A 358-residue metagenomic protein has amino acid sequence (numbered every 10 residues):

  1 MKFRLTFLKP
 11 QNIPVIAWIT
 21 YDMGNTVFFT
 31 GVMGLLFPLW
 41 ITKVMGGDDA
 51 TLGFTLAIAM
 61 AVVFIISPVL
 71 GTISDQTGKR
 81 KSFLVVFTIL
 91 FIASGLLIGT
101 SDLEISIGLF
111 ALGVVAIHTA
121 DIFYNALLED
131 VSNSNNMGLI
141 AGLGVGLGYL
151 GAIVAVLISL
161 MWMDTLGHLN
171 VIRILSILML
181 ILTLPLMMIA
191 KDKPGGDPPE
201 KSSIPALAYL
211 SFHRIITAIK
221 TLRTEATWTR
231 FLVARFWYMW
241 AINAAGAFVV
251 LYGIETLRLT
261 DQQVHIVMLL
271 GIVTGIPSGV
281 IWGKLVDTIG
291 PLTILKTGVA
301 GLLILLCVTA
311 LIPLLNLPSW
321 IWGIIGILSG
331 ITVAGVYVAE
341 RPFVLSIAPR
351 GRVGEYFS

Functional and structural regions predicted by a protein language model:
K2-V15, K193-V233, T256: Juxtamembrane intracellular "pre-TM" segments in multi-pass secondary transporters
F3-M60, T227-V267: Helix-loop boundary and gating motifs at the non-cytosolic
I65-K79, P277-P291: Helix-to-loop junctions at the C-terminal end of transmembrane segments in multipass secondary transporters
S74-T88, T288-G301: Cytoplasmic membrane-interface "Motif A"-like loop-to-helix N-cap segments of 12-TM Major Facilitator Superfamily
V85-L103, G301-N316: C-terminal ends and interior cores of transmembrane alpha-helices in multi-pass membrane transporters/permeases
T119-N133, G335-P349: Intracellular juxtamembrane helix-capping segments at the cytosolic ends of symmetry-related transmembrane helices
G138-L160: Glycine-rich segments within core transmembrane alpha-helices of 12-TM secondary carriers
L292-Y337: C-terminal transmembrane helical hairpin of 12-TM major facilitator-type secondary transporters
